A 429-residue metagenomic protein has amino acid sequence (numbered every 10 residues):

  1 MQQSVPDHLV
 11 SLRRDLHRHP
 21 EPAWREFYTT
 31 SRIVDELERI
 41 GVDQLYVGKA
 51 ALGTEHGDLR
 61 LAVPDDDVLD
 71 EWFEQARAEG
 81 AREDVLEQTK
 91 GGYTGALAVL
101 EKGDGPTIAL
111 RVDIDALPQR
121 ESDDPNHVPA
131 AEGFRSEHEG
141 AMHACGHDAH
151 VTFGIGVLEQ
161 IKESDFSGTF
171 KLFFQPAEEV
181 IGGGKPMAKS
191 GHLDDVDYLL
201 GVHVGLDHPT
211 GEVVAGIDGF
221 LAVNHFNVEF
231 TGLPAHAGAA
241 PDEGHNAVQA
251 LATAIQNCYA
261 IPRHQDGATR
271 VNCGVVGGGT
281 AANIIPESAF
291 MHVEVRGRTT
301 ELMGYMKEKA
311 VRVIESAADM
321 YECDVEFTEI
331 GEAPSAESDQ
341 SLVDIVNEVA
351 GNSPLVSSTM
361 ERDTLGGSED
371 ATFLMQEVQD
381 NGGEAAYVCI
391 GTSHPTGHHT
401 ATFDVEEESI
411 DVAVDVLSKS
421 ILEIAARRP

Functional and structural regions predicted by a protein language model:
M1-M142, F166: Acidic/His- and Gly-rich active-site-bordering loop/insert found across diverse amide/peptide-bond hydrolases
R13, H17-P20, G41, K162 (+5 more regions): Sec/Tat-exported extracytoplasmic proteins
L16, L37, L110, H147 (+9 more regions): Divalent metal-coordination and catalytic microenvironments
L59, L117-Q119, A131-M142, D148-T152 (+2 more regions): Histidine/acidic-residue-rich, glycine-tolerant segments that coordinate divalent metal ions
G92, K102-P106, A222, I284-A289 (+1 more regions): A short, glycine/Asx- and small/polar-enriched loop/turn that sits immediately N-terminal to a beta-strand
V112-I114, N224-G232, A289, I390-H394: Short, small-residue-rich loop/turn micro-motifs
A252-P429: Metal-dependent amide/peptide-bond hydrolase catalytic core, centered on the "pita-bread" metallohydrolase fold
